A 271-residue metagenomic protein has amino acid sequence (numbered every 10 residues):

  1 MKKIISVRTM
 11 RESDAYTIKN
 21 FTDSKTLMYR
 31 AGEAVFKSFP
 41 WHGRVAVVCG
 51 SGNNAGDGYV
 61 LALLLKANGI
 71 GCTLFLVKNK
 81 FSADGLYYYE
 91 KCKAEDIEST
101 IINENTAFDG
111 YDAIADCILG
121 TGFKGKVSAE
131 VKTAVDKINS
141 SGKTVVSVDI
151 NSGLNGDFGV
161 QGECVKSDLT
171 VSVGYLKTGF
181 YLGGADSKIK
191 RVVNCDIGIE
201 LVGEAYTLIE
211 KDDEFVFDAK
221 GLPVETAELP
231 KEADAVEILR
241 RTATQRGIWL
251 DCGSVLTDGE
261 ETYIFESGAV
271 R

Functional and structural regions predicted by a protein language model:
M1-I5, Y111-E237, G247: YjeF_N-associated NAD(P)HX repair module
M1-V48: An N-terminal, well-structured beta->alpha segment
I4-V7, F21, K25-E33, A55 (+7 more regions): Electropositive phosphate-/nucleotide-binding environments in soluble metabolic enzymes
S24-L27, G247-G253: Flexible, glycine/charged-enriched surface loops at secondary-structure junctions
K37-C117, K126-V148: Nucleotide and nucleotide-moiety/phosphate-recognizing core
V48, F75-V77, A227-P230, T257: Short hydrophobic segments within beta-strands
G71-N79, T170-G174, V255: Short internal beta-strands
D251-R271: C-terminal active-site/capping subdomain that shapes the small-molecule cofactor and substrate pocket of enzyme
